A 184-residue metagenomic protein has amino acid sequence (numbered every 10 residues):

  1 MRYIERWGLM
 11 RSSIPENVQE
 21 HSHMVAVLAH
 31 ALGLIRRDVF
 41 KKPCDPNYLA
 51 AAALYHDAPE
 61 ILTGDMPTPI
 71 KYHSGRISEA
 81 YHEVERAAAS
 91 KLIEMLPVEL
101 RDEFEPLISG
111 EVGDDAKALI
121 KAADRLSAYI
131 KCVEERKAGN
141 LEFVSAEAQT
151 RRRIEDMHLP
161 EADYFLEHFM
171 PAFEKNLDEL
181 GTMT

Functional and structural regions predicted by a protein language model:
M1-T184: Alpha-helical, largely C-terminal catalytic domains that coordinate divalent metal ions via clustered Asp/Glu/His
